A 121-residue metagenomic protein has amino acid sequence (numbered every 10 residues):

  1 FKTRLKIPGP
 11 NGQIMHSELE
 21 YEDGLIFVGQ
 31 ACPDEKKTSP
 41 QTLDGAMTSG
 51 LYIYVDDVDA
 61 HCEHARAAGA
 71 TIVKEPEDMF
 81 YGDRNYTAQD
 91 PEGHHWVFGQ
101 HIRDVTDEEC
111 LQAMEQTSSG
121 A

Functional and structural regions predicted by a protein language model:
F1-Q89, Q100-A121: Vicinal oxygen chelate
E92: C-terminal catalytic core of tyrosine-transesterase DNA break-rejoin enzymes
